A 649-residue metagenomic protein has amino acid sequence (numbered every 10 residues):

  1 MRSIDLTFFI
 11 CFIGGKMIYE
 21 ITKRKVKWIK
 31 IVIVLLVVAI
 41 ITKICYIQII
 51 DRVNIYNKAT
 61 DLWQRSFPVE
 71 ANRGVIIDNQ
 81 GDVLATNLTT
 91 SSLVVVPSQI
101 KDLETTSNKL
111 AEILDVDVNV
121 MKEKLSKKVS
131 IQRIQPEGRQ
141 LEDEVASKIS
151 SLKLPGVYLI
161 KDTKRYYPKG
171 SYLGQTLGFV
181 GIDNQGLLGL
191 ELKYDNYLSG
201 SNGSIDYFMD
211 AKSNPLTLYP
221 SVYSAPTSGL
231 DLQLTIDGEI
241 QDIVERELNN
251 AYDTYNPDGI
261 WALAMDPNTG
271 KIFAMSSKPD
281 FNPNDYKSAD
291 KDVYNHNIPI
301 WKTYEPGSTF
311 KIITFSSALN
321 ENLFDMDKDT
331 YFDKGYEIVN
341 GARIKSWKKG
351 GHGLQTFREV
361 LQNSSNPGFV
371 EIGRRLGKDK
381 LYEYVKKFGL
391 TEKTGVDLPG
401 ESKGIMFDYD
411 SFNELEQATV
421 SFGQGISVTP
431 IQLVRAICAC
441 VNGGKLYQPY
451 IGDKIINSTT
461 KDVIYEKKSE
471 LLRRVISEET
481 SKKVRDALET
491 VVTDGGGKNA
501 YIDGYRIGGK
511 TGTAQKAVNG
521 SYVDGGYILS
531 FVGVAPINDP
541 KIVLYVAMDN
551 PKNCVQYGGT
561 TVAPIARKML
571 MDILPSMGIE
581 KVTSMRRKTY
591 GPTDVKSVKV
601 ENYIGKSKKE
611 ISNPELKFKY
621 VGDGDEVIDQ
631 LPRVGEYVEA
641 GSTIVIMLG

Functional and structural regions predicted by a protein language model:
R2-Y286, D379-T391, A500-D503, A517-Y522 (+4 more regions): Periplasmic/cell-envelope proteins involved in peptidoglycan metabolism and beta-lactam response
S3-I13, A85, D210-S221, A262-S308 (+1 more regions): Beta-lactam-recognizing serine transpeptidase/beta-lactamase-like catalytic domain environment
A71, I100-E104, R139-D143, N184-L188 (+13 more regions): Soluble non-cytosolic domains of exported or imported proteins
Q233-T235, Y331, V475, K599 (+2 more regions): Generic structural detector for well-ordered beta-strands
P575, E580, S584-E626, G649: Glycine-rich loop/hinge motif
V638-G649: Conserved "repeat-terminator" motif of extracellular CCP/Sushi domains
